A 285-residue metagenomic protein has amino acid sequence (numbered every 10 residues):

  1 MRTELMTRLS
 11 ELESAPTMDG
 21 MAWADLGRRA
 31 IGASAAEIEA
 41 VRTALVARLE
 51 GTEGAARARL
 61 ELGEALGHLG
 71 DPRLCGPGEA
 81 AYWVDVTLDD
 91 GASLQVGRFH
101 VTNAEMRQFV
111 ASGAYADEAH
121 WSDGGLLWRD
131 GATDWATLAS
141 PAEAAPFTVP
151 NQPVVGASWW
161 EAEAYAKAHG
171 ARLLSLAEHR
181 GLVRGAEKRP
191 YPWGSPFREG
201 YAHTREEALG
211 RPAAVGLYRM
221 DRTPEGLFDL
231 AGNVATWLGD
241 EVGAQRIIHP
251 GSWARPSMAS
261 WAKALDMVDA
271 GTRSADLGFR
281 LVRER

Functional and structural regions predicted by a protein language model:
L5-P16: Alpha-helical scaffold domains
T17-A24: HEAT-repeat alpha-solenoid elements in large eukaryotic scaffold proteins
L26-E37, V41, V101, F109-E118 (+1 more regions): Short capping motifs at secondary-structure boundaries
E37-Y82: Long amphipathic alpha-helical scaffold segments
V46, G63, G67, N103-A111 (+3 more regions): Non-transmembrane alpha-helical segments in soluble domains of secreted/periplasmic/extracellular proteins
R73-T137, P150-E161, L182, G232: A short glycine-rich, aromatic-capped structural motif
L138-D266, A270, A275: Functional-site microenvironments in short loops/helix caps that host divalent-cation chemistry
D276-R285: Short, structured beta-strand segments at or near domain termini in extracellular proteins/domains
